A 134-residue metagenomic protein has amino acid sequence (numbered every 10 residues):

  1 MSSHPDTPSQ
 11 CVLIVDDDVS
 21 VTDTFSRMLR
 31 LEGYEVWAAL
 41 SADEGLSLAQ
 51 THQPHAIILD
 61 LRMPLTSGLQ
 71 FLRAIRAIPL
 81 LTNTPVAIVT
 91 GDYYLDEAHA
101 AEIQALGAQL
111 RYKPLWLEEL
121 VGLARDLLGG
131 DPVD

Functional and structural regions predicted by a protein language model:
M1-C11, W116-D134: Non-catalytic signal-transmission and effector/linker regions of two-component phosphorelay proteins
P8-S20, F25-L29, I57: Conserved acidic segment of CheY-like receiver
V19-W37, A105-A108: Two-component/phosphorelay signaling modules centered on CheY-like receiver
A38-S47, G68: Helix N-cap/capping motif at the beta->alpha junctions
D60: Active-site residues of response regulator receiver
M63: Receiver (REC) domain active-site loop signature in two-component systems and cognate sites in sensor histidine kinases
Q70, Y93-Y112, E118, G122: Alpha4 helix (beta4-alpha4-beta5 surface) of REC/receiver domains from two-component response regulators
V89-G91: Hydrophobic/aromatic residues positioned on beta-strands within the core alpha/beta folds
